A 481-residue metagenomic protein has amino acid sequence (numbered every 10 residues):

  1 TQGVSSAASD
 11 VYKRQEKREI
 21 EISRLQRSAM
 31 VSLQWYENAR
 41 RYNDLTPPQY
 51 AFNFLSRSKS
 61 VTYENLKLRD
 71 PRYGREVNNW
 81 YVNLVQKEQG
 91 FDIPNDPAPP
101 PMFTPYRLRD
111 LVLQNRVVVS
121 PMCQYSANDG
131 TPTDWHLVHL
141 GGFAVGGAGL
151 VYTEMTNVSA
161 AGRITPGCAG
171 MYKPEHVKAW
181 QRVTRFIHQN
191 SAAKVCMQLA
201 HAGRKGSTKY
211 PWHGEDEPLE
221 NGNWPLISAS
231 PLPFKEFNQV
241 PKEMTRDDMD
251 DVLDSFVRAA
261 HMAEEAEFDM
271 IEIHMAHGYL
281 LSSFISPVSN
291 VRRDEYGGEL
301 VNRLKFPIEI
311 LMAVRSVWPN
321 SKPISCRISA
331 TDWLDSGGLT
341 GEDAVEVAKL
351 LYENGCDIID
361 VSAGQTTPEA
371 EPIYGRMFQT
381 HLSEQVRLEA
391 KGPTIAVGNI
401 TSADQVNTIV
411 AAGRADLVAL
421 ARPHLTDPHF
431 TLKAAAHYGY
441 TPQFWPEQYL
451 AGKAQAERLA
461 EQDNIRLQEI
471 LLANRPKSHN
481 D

Functional and structural regions predicted by a protein language model:
Q2-Y12: Short, small-residue-biased leader/transition segments that mark boundaries at the very start of proteins
D10-E88: C-terminal helical "tail/cap" subdomain of flavin- and related membrane-associated enzymes
L68-D481: Flavin-dependent oxidoreductase catalytic cores
